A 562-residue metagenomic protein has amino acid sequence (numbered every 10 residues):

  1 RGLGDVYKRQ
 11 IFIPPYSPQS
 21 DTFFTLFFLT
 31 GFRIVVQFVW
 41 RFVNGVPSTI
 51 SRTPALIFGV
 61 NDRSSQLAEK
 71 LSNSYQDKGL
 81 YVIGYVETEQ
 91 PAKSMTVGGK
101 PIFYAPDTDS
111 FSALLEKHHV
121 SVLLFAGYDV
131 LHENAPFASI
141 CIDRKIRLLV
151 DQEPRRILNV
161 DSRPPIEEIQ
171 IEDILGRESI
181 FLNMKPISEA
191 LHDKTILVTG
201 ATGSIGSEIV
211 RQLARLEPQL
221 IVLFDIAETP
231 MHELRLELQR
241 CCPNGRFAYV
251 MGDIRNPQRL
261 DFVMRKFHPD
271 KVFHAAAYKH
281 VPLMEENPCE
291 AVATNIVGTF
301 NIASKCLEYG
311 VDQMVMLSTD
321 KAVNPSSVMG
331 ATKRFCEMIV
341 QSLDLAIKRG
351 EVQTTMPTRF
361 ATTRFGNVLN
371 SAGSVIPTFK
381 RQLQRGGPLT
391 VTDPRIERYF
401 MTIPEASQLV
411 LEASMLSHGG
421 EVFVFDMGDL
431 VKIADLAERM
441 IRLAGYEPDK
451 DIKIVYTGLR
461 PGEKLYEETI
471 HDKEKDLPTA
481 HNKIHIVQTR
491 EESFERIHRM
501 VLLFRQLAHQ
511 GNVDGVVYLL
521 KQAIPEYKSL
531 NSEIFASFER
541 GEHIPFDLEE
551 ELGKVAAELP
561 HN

Functional and structural regions predicted by a protein language model:
R1, D5-I57, D62: Aromatic-rich membrane-interfacial microdomains
V39-L158, T229-E233, R240, F247-A248 (+1 more regions): A solvent-exposed beta-alpha-beta segment
L115, H119-S121, P218-Q219, M264 (+3 more regions): Proline-aspartate-enriched helix->loop->beta-strand connector
N134-T195, L307: Flexible, Lys/Arg-rich cytosolic regulatory linkers and terminal tails that connect or flank
D143-R144, L158-V160, H274, H280-V281 (+3 more regions): Conserved Rossmann-fold NAD(P)-dependent oxidoreductase catalytic core, especially the SDR/UDP-sugar
K145, P186-A190, S342, A346-N562: Strand-loop microenvironment adjacent to phosphate/nucleotide-handling motifs in alpha/beta enzyme folds
I196-Q212: N-terminal Rossmann NAD(P)H-binding glycine-rich loop of SDR-like oxidoreductase domains
M251-D270: Conserved Rossmann-fold cofactor-binding substructure of NAD(P)-dependent oxidoreductases
